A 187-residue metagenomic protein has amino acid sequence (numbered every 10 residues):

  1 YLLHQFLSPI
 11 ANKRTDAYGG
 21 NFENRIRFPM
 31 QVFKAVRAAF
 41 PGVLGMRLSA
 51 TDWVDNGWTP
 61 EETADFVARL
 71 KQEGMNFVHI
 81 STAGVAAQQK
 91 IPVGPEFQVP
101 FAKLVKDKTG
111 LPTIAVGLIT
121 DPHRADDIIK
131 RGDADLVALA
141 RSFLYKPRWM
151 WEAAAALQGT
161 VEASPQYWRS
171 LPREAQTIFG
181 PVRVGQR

Functional and structural regions predicted by a protein language model:
Y1-R187: Flavin-dependent oxidoreductase catalytic cores
